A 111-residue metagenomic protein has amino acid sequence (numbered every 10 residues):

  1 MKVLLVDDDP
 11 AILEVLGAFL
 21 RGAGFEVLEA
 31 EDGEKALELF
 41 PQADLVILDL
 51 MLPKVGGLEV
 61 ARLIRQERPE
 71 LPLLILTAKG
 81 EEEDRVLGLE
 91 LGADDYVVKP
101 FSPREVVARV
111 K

Functional and structural regions predicted by a protein language model:
L4, E29-L45: Acidic, metal-coordinating helix/loop segments flanking the phosphotransfer/catalytic sites of two-component signaling
D7, D49, T77: Active-site residues of response regulator receiver
A11-G22: Charged docking surfaces used in two-component/phosphorelay signaling
L13, P53, E67, E81 (+1 more regions): The feature encodes the CheY-like receiver
D32, G56-E59: Acidic catalytic/metal-coordinating carboxylates
E38, L58-P69: Short amphipathic alpha-helix used as the core "switch/output" element in two-component signaling
A43-D44, R68-P72: His-Asp phosphorelay/catalytic-motif detector in bacterial-type signaling
